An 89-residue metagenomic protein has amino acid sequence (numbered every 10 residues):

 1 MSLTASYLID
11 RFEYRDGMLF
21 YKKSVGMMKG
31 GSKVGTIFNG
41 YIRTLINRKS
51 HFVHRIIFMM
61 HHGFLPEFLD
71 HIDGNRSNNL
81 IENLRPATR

Functional and structural regions predicted by a protein language model:
M1-L69, D73-R89: Conserved recognition-core residues within compact binding domains
